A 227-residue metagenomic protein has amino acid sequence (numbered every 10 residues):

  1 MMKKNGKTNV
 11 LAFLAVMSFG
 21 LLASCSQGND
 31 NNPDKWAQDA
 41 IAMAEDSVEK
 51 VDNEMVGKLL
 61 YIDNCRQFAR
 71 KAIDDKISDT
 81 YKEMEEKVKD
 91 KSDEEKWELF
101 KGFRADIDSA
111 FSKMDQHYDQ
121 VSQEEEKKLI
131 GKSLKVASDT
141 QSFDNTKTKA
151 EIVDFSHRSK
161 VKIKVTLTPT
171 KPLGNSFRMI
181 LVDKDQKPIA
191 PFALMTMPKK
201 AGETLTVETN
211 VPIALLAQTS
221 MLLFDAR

Functional and structural regions predicted by a protein language model:
M2-F13: Bacterial N-terminal signal peptides that target proteins for export
L21-S24: C-terminal motif of bacterial Sec signal peptides marking the signal peptidase cleavage site
S26-G28: Bacterial signal peptide processing site
A44-K91: Post-signal-peptide N-terminal segment of Sec-exported extracytoplasmic proteins
W97-R104, D108-R158: Transition segment at domain starts
K162-T168: Short edge beta-strand/loop segments characteristic of extracellular beta-sandwich folds
P169-N175, L215: A short beta-turn/strand-edge loop motif at beta-sheet boundaries
K187-R227: Short, solvent-exposed, Trp/other aromatic-anchored flexible loops in extracytoplasmic proteins
